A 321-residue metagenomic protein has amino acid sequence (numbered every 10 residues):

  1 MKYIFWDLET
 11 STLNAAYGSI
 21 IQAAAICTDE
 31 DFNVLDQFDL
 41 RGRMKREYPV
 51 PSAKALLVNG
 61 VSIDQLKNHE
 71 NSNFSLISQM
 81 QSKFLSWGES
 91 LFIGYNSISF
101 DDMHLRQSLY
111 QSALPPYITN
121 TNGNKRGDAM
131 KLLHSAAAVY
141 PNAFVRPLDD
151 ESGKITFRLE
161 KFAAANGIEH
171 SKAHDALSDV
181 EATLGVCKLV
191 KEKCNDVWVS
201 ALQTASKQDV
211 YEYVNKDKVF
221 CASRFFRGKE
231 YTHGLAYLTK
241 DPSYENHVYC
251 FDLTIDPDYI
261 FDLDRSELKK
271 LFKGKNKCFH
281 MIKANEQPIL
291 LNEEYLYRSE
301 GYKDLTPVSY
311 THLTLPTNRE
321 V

Functional and structural regions predicted by a protein language model:
M1-S72, P242-E245, Y249, L253-C278: Conserved RNase H-like, two-metal-ion catalytic cores of nucleic-acid enzymes
T10-T12, S99, K131, A182 (+2 more regions): Short, glycine/acidic-enriched loop or turn micro-motifs at the edges of active sites
G18-A23, C27-N59, F84-C194, A201: Metal-dependent phosphoesterase core characteristic of DEDDh/y 3'-5' exonuclease domains
F74-W87: Short, basic/hydrophobic alpha-helical segments
A205-K273: Acidic catalytic cores of enzymes that act on phosphate-bearing nucleotides/polynucleotides
L271-P307: A short, charged
T311-T317: Conserved small/polar residues in nucleotide/adenosyl-binding loops
